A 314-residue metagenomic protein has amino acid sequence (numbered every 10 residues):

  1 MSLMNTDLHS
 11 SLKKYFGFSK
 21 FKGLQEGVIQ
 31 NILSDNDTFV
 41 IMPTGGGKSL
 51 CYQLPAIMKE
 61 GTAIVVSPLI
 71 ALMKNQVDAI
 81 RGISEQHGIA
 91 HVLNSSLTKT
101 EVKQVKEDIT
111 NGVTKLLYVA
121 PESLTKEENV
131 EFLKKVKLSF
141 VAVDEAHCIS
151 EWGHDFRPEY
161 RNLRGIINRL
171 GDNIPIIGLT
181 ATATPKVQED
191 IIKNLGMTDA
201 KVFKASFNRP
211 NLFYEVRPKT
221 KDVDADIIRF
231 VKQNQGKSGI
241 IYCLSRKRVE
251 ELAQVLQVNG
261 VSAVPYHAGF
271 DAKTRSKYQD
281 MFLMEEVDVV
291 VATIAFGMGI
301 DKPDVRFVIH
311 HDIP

Functional and structural regions predicted by a protein language model:
M1-M4: Basic/polar N-terminal segments that are highly enriched at the extreme N-terminus, encompassing both cleavable
T6, S10-Y15, S19-G23, G27-F39 (+4 more regions): Helicase motor core with emphasis on the C-terminal RecA-like subdomain
